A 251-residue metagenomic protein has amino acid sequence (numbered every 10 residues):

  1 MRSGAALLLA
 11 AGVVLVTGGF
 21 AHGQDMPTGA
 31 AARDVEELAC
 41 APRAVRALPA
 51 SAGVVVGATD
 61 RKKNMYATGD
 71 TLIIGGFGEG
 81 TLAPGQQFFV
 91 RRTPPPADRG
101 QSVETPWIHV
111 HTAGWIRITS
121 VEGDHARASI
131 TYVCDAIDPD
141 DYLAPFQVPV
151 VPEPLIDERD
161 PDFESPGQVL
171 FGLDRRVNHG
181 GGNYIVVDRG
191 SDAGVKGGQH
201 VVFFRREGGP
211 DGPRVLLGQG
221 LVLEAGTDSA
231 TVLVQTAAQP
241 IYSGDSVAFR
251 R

Functional and structural regions predicted by a protein language model:
M1-L8: Bacterial N-terminal signal peptides that target proteins for export
L8-T17: Bacterial N-terminal signal peptides
G19-R251: Surface-exposed, polar/charged interaction patches used for macromolecular assembly or partner binding
